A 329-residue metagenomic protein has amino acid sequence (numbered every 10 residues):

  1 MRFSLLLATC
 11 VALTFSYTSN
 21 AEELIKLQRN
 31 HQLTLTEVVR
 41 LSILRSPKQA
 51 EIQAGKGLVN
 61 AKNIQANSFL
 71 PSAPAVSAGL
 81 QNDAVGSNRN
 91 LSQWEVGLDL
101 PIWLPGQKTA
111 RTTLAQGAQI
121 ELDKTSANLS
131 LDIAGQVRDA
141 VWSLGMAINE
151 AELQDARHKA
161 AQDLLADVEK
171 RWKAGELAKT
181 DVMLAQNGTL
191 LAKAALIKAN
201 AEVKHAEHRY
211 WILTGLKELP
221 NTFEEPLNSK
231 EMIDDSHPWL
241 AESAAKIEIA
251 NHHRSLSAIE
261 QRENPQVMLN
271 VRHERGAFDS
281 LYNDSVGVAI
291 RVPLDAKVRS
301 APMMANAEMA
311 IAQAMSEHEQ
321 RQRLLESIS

Functional and structural regions predicted by a protein language model:
M1-H31: Cleavable N-terminal export/targeting peptides
N20-A75, I102, E176-K179, W211-S255 (+3 more regions): Bacterial Sec-pathway N-terminal export signals of envelope proteins
Q32, K56, Q116-Q119, D123 (+5 more regions): Hydrophobic faces of stable alpha-helices that mediate helix-helix packing
V38, R45, I52, P101 (+15 more regions): Amphipathic alpha-helical coiled-coil segments and their boundaries
A66, L129, Q136, A174 (+6 more regions): Histidine kinase transmitter module recognition
S72-L129, K246-E248, H253, E260-Q322: Small/polar-residue-enriched beta-strand and adjacent coil segments characteristic of outer-membrane beta-barrel
S130-E242, E248-A250: Periplasmic alpha-helical coiled-coil/stalk elements that build and connect Gram-negative outer-membrane
